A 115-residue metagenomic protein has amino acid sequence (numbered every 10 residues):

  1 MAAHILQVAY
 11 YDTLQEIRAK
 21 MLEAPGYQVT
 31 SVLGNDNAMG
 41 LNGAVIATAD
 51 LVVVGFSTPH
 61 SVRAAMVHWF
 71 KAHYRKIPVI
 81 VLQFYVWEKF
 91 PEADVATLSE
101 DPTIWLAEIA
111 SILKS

Functional and structural regions predicted by a protein language model:
V8-A9: Conserved acidic carboxylate
D12-S31: Two-component/phosphorelay signaling modules centered on CheY-like receiver
T13-E16, G40, P59-V62, V86-P91: Short, charged/polar "capping" segments at the starts of alpha-helices and the immediately preceding loops
L33, I80-S115: Output/docking surface of receiver
D36-G40, V53-Y74: Conserved phosphotransfer microenvironments
V45-V53: Short acidic/histidine-rich motifs immediately flanking catalytic phosphotransfer sites in two-component signaling
